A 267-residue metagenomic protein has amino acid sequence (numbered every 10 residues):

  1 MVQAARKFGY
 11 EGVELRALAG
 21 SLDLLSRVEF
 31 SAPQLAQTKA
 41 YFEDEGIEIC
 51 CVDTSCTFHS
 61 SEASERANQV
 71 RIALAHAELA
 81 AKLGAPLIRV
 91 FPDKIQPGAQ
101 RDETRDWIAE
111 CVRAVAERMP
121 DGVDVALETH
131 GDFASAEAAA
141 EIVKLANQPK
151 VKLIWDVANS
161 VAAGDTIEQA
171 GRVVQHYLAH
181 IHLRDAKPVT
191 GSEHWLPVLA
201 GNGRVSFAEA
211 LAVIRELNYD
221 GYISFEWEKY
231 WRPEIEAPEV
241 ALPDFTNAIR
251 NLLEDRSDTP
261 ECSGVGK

Functional and structural regions predicted by a protein language model:
M1-E11, A136-K267: Histidine-acidic metal/acid-base catalytic patches
V2, R6, L35-Q37, Y41-C51 (+1 more regions): Active-site acidic/histidine proton-transfer and metal-coordination neighborhood in alpha/beta enzyme cores
Y10, L15, I47, A80 (+3 more regions): A structural motif
Y10-E29: N-terminal substrate-binding region of glycoside hydrolase catalytic domains
E14, C51-D53, R89, A126 (+2 more regions): Conserved beta-strand positions in the central sheet of alpha/beta enzyme cores
R16-L18, T54-T57, D93-I95, E128-D132 (+3 more regions): Active-site beta-loop-alpha junctions enriched in small/polar residues
S21-L25, F58-A63, K94-Q100, A162-G164 (+2 more regions): A short acidic, helix-capping loop that chelates divalent metal ions and anchors anionic groups
L24-E29, R66, W195-A200: Short glycine-enriched, charge-decorated loop/helix-capping segments at active-site entrances that position
